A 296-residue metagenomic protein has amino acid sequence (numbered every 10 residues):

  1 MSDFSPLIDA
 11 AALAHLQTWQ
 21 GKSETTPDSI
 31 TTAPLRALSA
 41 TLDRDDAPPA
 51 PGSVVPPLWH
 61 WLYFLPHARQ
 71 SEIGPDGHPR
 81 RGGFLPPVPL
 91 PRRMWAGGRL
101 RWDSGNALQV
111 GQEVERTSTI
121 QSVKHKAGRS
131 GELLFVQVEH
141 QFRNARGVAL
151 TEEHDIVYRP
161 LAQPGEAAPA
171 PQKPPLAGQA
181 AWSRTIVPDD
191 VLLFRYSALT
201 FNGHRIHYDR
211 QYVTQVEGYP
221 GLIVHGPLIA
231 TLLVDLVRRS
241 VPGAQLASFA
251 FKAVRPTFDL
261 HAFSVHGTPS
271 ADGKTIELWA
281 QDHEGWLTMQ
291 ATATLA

Functional and structural regions predicted by a protein language model:
S2-E113: Hydrophobic, proline/glycine-rich low-complexity stretches
S2-S23, W95-P188, P256-L260, S264-A296: HotDog/MaoC-like acyl-thioester-processing domains
F4, I8-V54, K173-I229, L236-R239: A contiguous, surface-exposed recognition patch within enzymatic or periplasmic domains that forms
T18, S29, H60-Y63, R93-M94 (+12 more regions): Residue-level preference for alpha-helix termini and adjacent loops
A50-S53, E132, Q245: Short, surface-exposed helix-loop/turn micro-motifs enriched in polar/charged residues
D76-P79, A168-P175, F201: Short intrinsically disordered coil segments
P86, P91, I120-Q121, P242: Short, positively charged
V213-D272, E277-G285, Q290-T292: Catalytic-pocket segment enriched in acidic/His residues
